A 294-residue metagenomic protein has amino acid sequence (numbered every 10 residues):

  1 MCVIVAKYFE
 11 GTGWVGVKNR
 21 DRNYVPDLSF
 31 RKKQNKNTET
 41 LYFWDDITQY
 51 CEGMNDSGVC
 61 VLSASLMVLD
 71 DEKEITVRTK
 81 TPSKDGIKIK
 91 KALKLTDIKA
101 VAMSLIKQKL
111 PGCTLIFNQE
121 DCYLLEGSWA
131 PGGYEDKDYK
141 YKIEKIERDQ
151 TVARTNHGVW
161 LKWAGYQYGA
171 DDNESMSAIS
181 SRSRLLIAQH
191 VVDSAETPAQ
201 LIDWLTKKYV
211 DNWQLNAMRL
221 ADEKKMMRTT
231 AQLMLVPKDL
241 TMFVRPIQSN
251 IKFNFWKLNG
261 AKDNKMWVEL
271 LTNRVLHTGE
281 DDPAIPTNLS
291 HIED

Functional and structural regions predicted by a protein language model:
M1-D294: N-terminal nucleophile
